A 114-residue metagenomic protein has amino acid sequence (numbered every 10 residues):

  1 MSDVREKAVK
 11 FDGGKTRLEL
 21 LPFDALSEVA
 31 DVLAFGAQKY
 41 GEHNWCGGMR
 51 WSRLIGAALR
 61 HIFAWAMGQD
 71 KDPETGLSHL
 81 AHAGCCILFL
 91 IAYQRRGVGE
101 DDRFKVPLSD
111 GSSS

Functional and structural regions predicted by a protein language model:
M1-S114: Intrinsically disordered, low-complexity regulatory regions that flank transcription factor DNA-binding cores
